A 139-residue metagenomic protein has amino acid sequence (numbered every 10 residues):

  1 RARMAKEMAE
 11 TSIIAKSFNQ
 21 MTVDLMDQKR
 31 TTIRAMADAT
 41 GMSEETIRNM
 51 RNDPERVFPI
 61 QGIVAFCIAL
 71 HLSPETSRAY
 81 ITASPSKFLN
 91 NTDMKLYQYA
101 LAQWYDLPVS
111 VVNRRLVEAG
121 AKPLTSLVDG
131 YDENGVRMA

Functional and structural regions predicted by a protein language model:
R1-A35, P108-A139: A short, Lys/Arg-rich alpha-helix, primarily the initiator
T32-A39, F66: Short alpha-helical "recognition helix" segments of helix-turn-helix
G41-F58, T82-P85: Recognition helix of helix-turn-helix/homeodomain-like DNA-binding domains that insert into the DNA major groove
P54-A69: Short, basic-rich loop-to-helix N-cap that marks the start of a DNA-contacting helix
I68-L70, M94-P123: Long, compositionally biased
R78-L107, L127-Y131: Short, charged recognition helix plus adjacent turn of helix-turn-helix-like nucleic-acid-binding domains
